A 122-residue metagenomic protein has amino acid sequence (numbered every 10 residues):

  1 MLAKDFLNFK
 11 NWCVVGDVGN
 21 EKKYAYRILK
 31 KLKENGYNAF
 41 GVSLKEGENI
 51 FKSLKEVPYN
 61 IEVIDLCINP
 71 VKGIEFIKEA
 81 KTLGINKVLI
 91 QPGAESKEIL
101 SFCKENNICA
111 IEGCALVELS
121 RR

Functional and structural regions predicted by a protein language model:
M1-D5, A115-R122: C-terminal helix-to-coil terminal segments
M1-K45, I50: Hydrophobic, well-ordered beta-alpha structural blocks that scaffold small-molecule cofactor pockets
M1-L2, N49-S53, K72-F76, E98: Short acidic active-site motifs
R27-I28, E75-A80, I99-F102: A short acidic, amphipathic alpha-helical/loop segment
K33-N38, K45-N69, N106: Mobile, glycine- and charge-enriched loop segments and immediately flanking short secondary-structure elements within
Y37, L83-V88, N106-I108: A short helix->loop->beta-strand "cap" motif at the edges of active sites that frequently abuts
L54-A94: Mid-chain, well-packed structural core segment of small domains
P92-L119: Rossmann-fold NAD(P)-binding glycine/threonine-rich loop
